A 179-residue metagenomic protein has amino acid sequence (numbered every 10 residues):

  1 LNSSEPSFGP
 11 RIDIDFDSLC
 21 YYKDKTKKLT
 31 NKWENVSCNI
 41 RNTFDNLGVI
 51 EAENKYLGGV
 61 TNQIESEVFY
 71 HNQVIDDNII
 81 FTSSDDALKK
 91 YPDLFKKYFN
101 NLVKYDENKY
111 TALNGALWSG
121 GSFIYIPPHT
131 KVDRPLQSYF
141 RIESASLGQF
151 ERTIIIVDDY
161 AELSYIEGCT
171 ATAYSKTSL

Functional and structural regions predicted by a protein language model:
L1-L179: Glycine-rich and polybasic anion-binding loops at the starts of cofactor/ligand-binding domains
